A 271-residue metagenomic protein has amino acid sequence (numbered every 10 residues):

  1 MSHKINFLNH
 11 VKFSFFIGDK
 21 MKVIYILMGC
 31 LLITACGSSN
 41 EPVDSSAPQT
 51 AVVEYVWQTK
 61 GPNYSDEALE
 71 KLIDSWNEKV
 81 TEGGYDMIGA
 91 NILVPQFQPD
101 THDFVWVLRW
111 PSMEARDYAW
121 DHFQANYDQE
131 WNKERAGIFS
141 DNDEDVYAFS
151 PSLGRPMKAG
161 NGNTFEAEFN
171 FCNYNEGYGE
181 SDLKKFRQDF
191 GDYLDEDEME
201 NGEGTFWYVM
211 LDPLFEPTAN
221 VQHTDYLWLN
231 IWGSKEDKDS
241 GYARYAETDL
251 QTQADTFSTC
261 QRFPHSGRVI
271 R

Functional and structural regions predicted by a protein language model:
M1, F13, G29, G37-S38: Intrinsically disordered, low-complexity segments enriched in Ser/Pro/Gly/Ala and basic residues
H3-K20: Short, Lys/Arg-enriched N-terminal segments with co-localized hydrophobic residues within the first ~10-30 amino acids
M21-G29: Sec-dependent signal peptide recognition, specifically the positively charged N-region followed immediately by
C36-R271: Short S/T/G/P-rich N-terminal loop/turn motif that feeds into the first structured element of a domain
